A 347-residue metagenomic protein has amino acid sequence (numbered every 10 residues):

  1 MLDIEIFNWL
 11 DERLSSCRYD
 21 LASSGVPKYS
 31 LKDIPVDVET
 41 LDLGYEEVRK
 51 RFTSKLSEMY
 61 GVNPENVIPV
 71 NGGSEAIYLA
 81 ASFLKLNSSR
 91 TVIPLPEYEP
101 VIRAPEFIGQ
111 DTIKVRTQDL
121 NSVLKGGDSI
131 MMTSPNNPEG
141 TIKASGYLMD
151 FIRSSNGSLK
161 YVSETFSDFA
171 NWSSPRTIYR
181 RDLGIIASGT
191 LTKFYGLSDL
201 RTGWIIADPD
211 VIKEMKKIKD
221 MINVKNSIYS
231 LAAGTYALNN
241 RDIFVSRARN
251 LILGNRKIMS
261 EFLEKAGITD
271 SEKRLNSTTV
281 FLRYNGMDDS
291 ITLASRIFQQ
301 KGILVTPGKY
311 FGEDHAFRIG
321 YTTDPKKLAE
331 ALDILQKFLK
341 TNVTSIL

Functional and structural regions predicted by a protein language model:
M1-E47: N-terminal "arm"/small-domain region of PLP-dependent enzymes with the aminotransferase-like
L21-S24, L56, V67, T91 (+9 more regions): Generic structural signal for small/hydrophobic residues in well-ordered secondary structure, especially within
A22, E97, T235, L251-S260 (+2 more regions): Conserved glycine-rich beta-strand-loop-beta hairpin in the small C-terminal domain of fold type I
K28, I252-L253, K265-Q300, P325: Conserved PLP-binding catalytic core of the aspartate aminotransferase-like
K50-R90, E99, R103-A104, I108 (+1 more regions): Phosphate-binding glycine-rich loop
I113-W172, R180: Active-site phosphate-binding strand-loop segment of PLP-dependent enzymes
R181-L253, K257, D333, K337-L339: Conserved core segment of the aminotransferase class I/II
M287, Q299-V305, F311-L347: PLP-dependent enzyme catalytic core of the Aspartate aminotransferase-like
